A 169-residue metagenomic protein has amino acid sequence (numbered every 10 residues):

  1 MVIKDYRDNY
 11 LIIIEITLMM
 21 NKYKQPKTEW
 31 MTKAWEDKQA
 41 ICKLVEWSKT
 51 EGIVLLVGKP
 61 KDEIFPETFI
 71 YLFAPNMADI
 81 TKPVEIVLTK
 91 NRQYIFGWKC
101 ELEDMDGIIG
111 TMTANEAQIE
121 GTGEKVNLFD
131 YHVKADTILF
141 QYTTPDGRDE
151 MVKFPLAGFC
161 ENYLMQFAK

Functional and structural regions predicted by a protein language model:
I3, Y10-K169: A generic "folded-domain core" signal
